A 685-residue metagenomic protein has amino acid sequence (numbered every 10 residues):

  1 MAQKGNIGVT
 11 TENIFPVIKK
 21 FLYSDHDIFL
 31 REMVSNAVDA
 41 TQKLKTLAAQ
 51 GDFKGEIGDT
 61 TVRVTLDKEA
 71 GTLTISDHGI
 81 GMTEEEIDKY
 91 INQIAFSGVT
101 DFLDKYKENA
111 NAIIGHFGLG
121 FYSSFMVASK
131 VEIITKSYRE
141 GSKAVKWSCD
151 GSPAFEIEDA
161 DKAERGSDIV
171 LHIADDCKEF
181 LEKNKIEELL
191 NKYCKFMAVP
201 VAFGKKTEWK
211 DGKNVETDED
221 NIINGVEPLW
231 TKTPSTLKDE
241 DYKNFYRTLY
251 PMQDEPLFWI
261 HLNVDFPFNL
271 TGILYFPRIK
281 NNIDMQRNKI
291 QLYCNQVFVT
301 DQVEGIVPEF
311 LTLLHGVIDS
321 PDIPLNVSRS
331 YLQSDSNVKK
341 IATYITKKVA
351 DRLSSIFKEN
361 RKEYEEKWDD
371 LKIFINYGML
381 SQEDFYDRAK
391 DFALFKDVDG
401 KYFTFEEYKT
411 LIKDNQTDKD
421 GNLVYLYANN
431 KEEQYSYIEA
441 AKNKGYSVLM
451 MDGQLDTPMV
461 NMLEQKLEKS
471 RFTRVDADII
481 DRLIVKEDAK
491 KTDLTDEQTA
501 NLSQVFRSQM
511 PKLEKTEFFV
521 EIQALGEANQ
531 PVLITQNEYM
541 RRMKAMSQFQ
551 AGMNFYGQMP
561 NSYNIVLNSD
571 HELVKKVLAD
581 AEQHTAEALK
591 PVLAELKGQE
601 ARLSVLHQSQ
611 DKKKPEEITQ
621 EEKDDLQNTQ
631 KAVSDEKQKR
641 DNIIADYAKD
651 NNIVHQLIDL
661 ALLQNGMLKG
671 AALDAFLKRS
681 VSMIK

Functional and structural regions predicted by a protein language model:
M1-L181, E188, K195, K590-Q599 (+1 more regions): GHKL (Bergerat-fold) ATPase N-terminal catalytic module, capturing the glycine-rich phosphate-binding loop and acidic
I113, V131-A154, A174-K178, N184-K685: GHKL/Bergerat-fold ATPase module in large chromosome/replication-associated machines
